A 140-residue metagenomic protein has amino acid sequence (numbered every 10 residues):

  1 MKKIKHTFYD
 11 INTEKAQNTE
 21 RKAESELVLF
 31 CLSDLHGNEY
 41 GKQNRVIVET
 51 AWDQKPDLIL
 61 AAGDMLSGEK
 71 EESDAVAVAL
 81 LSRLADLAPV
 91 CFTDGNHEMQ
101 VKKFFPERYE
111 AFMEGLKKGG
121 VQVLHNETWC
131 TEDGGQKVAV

Functional and structural regions predicted by a protein language model:
M1-R83: N-terminal active-site segment of His-dependent metallophosphoesterases
F8, F30, W52, F92 (+2 more regions): Phenylalanine-focused residue identity feature
R21, K42-R45, L58-A61, A75 (+4 more regions): Generic marker of "main functional regions" within proteins
A23, L84-D86, K117, D133-G134: Short, structurally constrained coil/turn elements that cap an alpha-helix or connect an alpha-helix to the following
F30-S33, L58-D64, P89-N96, Q122-E127: Active-site neighborhood of phospho(di)ester-bond hydrolases with catalytic His/Asp-centered motifs
L35-G37, S67, E98-V140: Conserved catalytic scaffold of divalent metal-dependent phosphoesterases
D53-K55, L87, K118: Alpha-helix C-terminal capping/helix-to-coil transition sites in glycosyltransferase folds
